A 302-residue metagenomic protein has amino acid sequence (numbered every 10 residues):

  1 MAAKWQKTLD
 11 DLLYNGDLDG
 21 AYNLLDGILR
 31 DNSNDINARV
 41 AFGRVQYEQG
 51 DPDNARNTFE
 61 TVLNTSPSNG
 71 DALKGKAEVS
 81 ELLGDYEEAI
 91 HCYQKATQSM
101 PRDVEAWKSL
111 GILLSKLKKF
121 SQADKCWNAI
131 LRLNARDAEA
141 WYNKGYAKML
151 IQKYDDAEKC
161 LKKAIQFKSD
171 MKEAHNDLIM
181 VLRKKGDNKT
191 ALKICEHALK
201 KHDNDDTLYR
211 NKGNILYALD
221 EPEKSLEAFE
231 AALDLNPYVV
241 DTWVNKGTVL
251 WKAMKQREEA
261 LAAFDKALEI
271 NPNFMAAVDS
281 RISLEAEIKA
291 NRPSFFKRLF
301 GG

Functional and structural regions predicted by a protein language model:
M1-T8, L261, E269-G302: Terminal, low-structured helical/coil segments at or just beyond the last alpha-helical repeat
A2, I36-N37, G70-D71, V104-E105 (+5 more regions): Helix-start (N-cap) detector for alpha-helical repeat units in TPR-like alpha-solenoids, especially tetratricopeptide
D10, R44, E78, I112 (+5 more regions): Residue-level recognition of tetratricopeptide repeat
Y14, E48-Q49, L82-L83, K116-L117 (+5 more regions): Register position in tetratricopeptide repeats
